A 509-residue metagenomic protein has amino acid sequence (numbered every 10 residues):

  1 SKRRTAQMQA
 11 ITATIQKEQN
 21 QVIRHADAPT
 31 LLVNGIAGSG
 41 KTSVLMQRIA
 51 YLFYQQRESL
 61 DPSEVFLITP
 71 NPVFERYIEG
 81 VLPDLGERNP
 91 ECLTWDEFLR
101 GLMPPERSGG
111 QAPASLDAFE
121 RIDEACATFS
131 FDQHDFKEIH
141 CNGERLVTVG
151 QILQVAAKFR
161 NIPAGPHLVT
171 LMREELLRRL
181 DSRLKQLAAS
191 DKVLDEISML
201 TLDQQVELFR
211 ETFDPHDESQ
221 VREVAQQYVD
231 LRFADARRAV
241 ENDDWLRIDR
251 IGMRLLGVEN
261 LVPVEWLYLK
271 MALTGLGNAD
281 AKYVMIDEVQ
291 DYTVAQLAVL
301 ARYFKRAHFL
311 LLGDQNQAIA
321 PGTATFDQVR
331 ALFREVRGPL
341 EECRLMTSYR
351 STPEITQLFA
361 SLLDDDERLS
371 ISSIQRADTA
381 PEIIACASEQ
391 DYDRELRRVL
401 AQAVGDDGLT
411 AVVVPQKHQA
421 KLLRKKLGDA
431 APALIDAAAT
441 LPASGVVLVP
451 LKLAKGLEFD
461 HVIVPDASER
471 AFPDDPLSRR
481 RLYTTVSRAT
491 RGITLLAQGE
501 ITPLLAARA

Functional and structural regions predicted by a protein language model:
S1-M8: Charged, amphipathic alpha-helical linker segments immediately N-terminal to NTP-binding catalytic cores
A13-H25: Pre-Walker A adenine-sensing motif
D27-L31: Pre-Walker A (Motif I) flank of P-loop NTPase domains
V33-G35: Hydrophobic anchor at the beta1->P-loop junction of P-loop NTPases
K41-T42: Conserved lysine of the Walker
L45-M46: Post-Walker A alpha-helix
F53-M285, D291-V299, A307, N316 (+2 more regions): Alpha-helical nucleic-acid-binding subdomain of P-loop helicases immediately C-terminal to the Walker A/P-loop
E58, S63, P72-G80, D84-E97 (+4 more regions): Conserved helicase motor core of SF1/SF2 NTP-dependent helicases
